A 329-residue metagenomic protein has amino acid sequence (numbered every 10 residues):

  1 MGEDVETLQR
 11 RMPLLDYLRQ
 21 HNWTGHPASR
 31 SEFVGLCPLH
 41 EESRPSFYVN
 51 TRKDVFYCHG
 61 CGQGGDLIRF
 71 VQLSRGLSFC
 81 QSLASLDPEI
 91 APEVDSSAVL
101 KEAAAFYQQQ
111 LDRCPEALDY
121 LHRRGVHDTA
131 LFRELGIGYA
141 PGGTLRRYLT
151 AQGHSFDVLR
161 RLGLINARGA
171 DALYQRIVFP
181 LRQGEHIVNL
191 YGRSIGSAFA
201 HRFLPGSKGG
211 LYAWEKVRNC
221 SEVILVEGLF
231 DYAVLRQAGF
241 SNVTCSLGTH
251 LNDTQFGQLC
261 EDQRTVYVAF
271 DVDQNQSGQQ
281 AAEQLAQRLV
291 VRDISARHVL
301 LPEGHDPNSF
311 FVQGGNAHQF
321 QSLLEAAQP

Functional and structural regions predicted by a protein language model:
M1-A91, Y267, V290: N-terminal structured subdomain of primase-like DNA metabolism proteins
M1-R11, G62, A198-R202, C220-V223 (+1 more regions): TOPRIM fold recognition
G25-P27, R124-G138, G239-L251: Short, well-structured beta-strand/strand-turn elements
A28-G35, A84-V94, A98, A130-R147 (+2 more regions): Short linear loop/turn motifs
S29, G143-R264, Q280-A281: Phosphate-handling DNA/RNA-contact segment within nucleic-acid enzymes
C37, C58, V71, L121 (+6 more regions): Terminal peptide-recognition signature
L77-R123: Conserved active-site segments centered on acidic
A103, Q109-A167, H186: Tandem CBS (Cystathionine beta-synthase) repeat/Bateman regulatory domains
